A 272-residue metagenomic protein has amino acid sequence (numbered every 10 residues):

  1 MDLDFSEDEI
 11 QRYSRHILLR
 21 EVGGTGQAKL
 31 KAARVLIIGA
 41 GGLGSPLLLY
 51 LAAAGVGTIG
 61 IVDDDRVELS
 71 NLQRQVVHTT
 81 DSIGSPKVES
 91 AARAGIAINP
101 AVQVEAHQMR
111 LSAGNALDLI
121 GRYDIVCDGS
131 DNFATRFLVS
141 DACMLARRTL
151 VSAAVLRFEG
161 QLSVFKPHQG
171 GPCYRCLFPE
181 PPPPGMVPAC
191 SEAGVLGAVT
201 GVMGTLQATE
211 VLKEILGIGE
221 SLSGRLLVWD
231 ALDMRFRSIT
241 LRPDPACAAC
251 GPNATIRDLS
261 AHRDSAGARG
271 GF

Functional and structural regions predicted by a protein language model:
M1-F272: Adenine nucleotide-associated cytosolic modules
